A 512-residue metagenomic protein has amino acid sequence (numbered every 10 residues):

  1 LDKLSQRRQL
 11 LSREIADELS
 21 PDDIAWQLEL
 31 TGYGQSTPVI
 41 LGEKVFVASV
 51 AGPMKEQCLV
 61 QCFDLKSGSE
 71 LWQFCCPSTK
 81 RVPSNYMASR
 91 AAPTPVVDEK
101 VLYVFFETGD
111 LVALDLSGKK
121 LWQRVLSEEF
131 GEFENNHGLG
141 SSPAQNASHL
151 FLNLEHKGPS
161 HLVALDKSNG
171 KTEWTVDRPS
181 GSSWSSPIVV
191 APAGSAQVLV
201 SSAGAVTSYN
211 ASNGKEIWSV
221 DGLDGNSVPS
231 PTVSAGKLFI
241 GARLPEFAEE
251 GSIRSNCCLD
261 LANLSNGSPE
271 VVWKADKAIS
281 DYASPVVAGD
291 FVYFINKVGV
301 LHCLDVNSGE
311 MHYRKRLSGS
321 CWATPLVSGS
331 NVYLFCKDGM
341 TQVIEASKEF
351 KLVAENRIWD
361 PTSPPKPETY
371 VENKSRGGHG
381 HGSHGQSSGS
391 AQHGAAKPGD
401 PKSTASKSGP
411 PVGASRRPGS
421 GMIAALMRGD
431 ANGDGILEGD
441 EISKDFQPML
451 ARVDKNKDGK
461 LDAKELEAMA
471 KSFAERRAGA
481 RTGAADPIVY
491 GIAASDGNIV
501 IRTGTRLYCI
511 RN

Functional and structural regions predicted by a protein language model:
L1-D440, P448-N512: Noncatalytic, solvent-exposed loop/strand surfaces of beta-propeller-type extracellular/periplasmic domains
